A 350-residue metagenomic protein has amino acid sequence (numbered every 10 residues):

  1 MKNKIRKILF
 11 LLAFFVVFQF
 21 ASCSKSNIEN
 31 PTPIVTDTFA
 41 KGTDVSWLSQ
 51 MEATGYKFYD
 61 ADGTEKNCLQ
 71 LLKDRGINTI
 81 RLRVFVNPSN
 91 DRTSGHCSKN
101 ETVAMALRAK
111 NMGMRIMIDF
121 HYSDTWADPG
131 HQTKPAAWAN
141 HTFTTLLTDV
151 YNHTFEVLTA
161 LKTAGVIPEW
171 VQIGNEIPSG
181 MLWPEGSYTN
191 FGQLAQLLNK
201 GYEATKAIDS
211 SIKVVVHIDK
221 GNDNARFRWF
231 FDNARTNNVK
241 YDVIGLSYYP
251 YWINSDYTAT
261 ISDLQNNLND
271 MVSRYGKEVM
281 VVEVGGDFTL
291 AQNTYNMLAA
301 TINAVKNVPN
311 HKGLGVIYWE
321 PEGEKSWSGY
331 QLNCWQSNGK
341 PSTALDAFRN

Functional and structural regions predicted by a protein language model:
M1-F10: Bacterial N-terminal signal peptides that target proteins for export
V16-D37: Bacterial Sec-dependent N-terminal signal peptides
P33-R115, H121-V150, E156, Q172 (+1 more regions): N-terminal substrate-binding region of glycoside hydrolase catalytic domains
V35-D37, N67-G76, A104-R115, T159-V166 (+4 more regions): Acidic (Asp/Glu)-rich catalytic clusters
T38-G42, N78-R81, G113-M117, I167-Q172 (+4 more regions): Structural preference for beta-strand elements that scaffold enzyme active sites
V45-L48, F85-N87, H121-T125, I173-P178 (+4 more regions): Active-site beta-loop-alpha junctions enriched in small/polar residues
A53, K57, N266, D270-G276 (+1 more regions): Aromatic-rich peripheral "rim/lid" segments of glycoside hydrolase catalytic domains that contact and position glycan
G95-V103, L107, A127-N233, N238-Y241 (+3 more regions): Active-site cleft segment of glycoside hydrolase catalytic domains centered on the general acid/base Glu
